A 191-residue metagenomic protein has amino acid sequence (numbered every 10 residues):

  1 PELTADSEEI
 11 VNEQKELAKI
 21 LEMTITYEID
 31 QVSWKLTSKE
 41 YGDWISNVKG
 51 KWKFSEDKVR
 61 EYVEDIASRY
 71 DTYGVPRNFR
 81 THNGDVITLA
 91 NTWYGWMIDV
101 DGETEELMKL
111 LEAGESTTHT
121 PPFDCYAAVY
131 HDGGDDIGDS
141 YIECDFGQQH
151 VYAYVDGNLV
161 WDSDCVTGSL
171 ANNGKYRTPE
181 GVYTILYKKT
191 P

Functional and structural regions predicted by a protein language model:
P1-P191: Surface-exposed, secretory/extracytoplasmic low-complexity segments enriched in Ser/Thr/Asn/Gly/Pro
